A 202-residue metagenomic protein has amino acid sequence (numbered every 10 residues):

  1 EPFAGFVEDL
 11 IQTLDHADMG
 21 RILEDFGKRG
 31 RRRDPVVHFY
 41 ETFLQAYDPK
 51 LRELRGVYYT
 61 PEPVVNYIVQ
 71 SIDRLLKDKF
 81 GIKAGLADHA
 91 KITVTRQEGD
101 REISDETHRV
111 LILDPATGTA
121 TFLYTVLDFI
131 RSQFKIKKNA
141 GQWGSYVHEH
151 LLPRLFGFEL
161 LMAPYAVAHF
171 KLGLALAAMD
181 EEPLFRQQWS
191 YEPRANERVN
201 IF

Functional and structural regions predicted by a protein language model:
E1-Q12, Y58: Nucleic-acid modification enzymes, centered on SAM-dependent nucleic-acid methyltransferases
T13-A17: Eukaryotic nuclear macromolecular-assembly scaffolds and interaction domains used across chromosome biology and nuclear
D18-V37, E41-F202: SAM-dependent methyltransferase catalytic region
